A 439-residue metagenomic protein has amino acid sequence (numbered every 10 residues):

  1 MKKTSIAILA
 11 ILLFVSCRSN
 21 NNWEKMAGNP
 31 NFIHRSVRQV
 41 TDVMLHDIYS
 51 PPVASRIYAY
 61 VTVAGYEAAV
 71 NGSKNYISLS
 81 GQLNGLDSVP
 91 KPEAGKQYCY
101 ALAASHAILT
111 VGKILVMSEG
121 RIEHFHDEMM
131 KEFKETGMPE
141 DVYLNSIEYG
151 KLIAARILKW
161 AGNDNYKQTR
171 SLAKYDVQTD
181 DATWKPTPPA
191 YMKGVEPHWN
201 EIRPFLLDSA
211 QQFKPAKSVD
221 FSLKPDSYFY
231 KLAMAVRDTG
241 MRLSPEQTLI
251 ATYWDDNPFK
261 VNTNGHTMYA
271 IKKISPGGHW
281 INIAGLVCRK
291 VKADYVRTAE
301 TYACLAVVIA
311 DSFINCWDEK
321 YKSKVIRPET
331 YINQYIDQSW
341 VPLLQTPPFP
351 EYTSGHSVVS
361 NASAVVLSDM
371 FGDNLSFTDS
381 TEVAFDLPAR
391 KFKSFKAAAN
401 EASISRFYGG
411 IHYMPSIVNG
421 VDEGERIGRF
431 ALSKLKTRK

Functional and structural regions predicted by a protein language model:
K2-L9: Sec-dependent signal peptide recognition, specifically the positively charged N-region followed immediately by
A10-I11, A364: Short, linear, compositionally biased motifs with a strong N-terminal bias
L13-S16: C-terminal motif of bacterial Sec signal peptides marking the signal peptidase cleavage site
R18-K439: Acidic/polar surface patches and capping/hinge elements
